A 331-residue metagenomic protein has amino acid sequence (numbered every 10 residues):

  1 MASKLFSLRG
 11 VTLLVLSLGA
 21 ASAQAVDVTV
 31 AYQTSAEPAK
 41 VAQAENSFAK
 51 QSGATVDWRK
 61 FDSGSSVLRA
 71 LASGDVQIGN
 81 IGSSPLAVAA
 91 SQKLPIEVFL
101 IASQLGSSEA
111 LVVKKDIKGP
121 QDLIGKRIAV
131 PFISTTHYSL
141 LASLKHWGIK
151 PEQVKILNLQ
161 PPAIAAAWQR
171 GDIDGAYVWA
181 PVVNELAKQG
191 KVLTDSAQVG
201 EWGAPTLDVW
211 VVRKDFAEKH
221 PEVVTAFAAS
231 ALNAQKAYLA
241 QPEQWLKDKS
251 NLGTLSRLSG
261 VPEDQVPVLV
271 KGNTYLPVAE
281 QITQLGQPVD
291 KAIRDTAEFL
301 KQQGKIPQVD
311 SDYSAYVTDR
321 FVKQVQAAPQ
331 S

Functional and structural regions predicted by a protein language model:
M1-V11: Bacterial N-terminal signal peptides that target proteins for export
L18-S22: N-terminal signal peptide c-region/cleavage motif recognized by signal peptidases
V26-N158, D174-A180, S196, A204: Short, glycine-/small- and polar/acidic-enriched structural segments that line small-molecule recognition paths
K50-S52, Q198-W202, P277-Q287: Short, solvent-exposed loop/beta-turn-alpha elements that line the ligand-binding surface or hinge of extracytoplasmic
S52, D75, N80, A90 (+8 more regions): Sec/Tat-exported extracytoplasmic proteins
S84, L157, A163-L258: Pocket-lining segment of extracytoplasmic ligand-binding domains
E218-K305: Secondary-structure end/capping motifs
D290-S331: Conserved C-terminal helix/tail region of periplasmic/extracytoplasmic solute-binding proteins
